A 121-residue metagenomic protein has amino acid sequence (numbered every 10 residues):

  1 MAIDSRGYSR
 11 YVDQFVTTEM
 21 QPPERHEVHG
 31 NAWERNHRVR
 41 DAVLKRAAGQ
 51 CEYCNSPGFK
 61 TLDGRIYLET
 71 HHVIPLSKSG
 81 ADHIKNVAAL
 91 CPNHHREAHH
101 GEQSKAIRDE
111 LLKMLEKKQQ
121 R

Functional and structural regions predicted by a protein language model:
M1-A2: Short helix-coil boundary/hinge micro-motifs
G7-P57, A81, L112-R121: Short, charged surface segments at domain edges that flank catalytic/cofactor-binding sites
V43, H72, C91, H95: Divalent metal-coordination and catalytic microenvironments
Q50, V87-L90: Short pre-active-site segment immediately N-terminal to redox-active cysteine/selenocysteine motifs in thiol-based
C54-K60, N93-E97: Cys/His-rich metal-chelating microdomains
P57-V87, R108: Histidine-centered nuclease catalytic patch
L76-K78, N93-E97, M114-K117: Glycine-rich loops and low-complexity Gly/Arg-rich segments that provide flexible linkers or classic glycine-based
A89-A106: Short Cys/His-centered divalent metal-binding micro-motifs
